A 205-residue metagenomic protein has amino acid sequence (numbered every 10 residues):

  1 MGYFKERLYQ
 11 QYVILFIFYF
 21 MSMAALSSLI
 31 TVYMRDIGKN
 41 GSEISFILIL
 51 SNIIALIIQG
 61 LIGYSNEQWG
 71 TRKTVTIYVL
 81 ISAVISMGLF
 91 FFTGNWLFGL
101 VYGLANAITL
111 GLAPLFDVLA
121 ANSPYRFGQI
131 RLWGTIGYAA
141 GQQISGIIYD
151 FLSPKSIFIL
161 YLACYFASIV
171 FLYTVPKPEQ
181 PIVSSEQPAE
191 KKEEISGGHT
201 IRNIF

Functional and structural regions predicted by a protein language model:
M1-R7, V175-F205: Juxtamembrane intracellular "pre-TM" segments in multi-pass secondary transporters
G2-I54, I201: Helix-loop boundary and gating motifs at the non-cytosolic
I17, I85-L89, T93-L115: Hydrophobic core of transmembrane alpha-helices in multi-pass small-molecule transporters, especially MFS/SLC-type
I30, T109-P124: Intracellular juxtamembrane helix-capping segments at the cytosolic ends of symmetry-related transmembrane helices
N52-G60, Y138-A139, Q143: Residue-level signature of mid-helix packing/kink "hotspots" within the transmembrane helices of 12-pass Major
I57-T71, Y149-D150: Helix-to-loop junctions at the C-terminal end of transmembrane segments in multipass secondary transporters
K73-G88: Structural signature of the two symmetry-related core transmembrane helices
S156-T174: Symmetry-related core transmembrane helices of the 12-TM Major Facilitator Superfamily/SLC fold
